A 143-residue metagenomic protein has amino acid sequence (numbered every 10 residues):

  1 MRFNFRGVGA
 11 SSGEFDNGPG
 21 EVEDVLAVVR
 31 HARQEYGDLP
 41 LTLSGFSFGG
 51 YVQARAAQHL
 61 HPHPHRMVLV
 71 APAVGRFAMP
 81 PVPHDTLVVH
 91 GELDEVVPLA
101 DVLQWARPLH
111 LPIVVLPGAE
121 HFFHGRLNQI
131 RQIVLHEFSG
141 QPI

Functional and structural regions predicted by a protein language model:
M1-S12: Conserved alpha/beta-hydrolase
F15-E35: Alpha/beta-hydrolase active-site loop
L43-G45, V70: Short beta-strand immediately N-terminal to the catalytic nucleophile in serine-hydrolase-like folds
G45-Q53: Gly/Ala-rich beta-loop-alpha elbow adjacent to hydrolase catalytic centers
P62-V74: A conserved short beta-strand
V82, V88-H90, D94: Short beta-strand/loop motif that positions the catalytic acidic residue of the alpha/beta-hydrolase fold
E95-D101: Conserved alpha/beta-hydrolase "acid-adjacent" motif
H124-E137: Post-His helix in hydrolase/transferase enzymes
